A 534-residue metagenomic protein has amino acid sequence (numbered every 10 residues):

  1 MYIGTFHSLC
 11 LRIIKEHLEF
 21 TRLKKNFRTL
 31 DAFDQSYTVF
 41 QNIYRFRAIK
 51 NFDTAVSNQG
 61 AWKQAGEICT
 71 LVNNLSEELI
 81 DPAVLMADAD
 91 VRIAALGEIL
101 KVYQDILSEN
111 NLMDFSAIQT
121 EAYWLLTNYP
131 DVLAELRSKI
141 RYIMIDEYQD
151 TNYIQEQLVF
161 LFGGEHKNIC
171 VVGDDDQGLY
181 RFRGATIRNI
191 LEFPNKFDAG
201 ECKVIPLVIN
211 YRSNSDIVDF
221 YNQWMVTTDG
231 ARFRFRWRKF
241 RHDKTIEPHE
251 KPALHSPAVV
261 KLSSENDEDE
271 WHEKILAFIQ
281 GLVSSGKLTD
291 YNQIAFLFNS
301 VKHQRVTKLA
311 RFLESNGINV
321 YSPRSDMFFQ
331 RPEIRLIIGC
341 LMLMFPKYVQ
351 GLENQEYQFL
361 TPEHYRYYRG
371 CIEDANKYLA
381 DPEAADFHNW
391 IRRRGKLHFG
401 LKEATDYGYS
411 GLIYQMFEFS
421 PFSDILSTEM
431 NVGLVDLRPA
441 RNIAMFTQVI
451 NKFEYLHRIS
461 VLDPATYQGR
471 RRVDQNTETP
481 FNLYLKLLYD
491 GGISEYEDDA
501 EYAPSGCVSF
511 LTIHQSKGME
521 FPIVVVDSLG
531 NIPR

Functional and structural regions predicted by a protein language model:
M1-T120, S138, K167: A basic/glycine-biased coupling hinge at the interface between accessory DNA-binding modules
I3-C10, A94-Y142, N152-L158, K274-G281 (+3 more regions): Conserved helicase/translocase P-loop NTPase motor core
L23-T29, D105, E201-R212, G230-F298 (+1 more regions): Inter-lobe coupling/hinge region of RecA-like P-loop helicase motors
Q35, N111, F115-I118, S213 (+2 more regions): Phosphate/oxyanion-binding active-site loops and adjacent basic polyanion-contact surfaces
I93, L112, K287, A385-Q515 (+2 more regions): Accessory C-terminal helicase-associated subdomains
E147: Walker B catalytic acidic pair
Y153-L262: Conserved RecA-like helicase ATPase core segment that couples NTP binding/hydrolysis to strand translocation
K196-A199, P257-V259, S284-L437, T447: ATPase/helicase motor core of nucleic-acid motors
